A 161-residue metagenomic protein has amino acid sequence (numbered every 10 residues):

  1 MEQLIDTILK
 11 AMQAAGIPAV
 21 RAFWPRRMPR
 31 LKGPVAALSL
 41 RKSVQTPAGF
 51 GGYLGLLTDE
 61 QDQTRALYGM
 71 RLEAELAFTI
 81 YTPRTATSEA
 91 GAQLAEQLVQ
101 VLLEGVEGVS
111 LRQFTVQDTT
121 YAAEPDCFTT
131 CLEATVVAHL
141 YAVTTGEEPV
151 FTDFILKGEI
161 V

Functional and structural regions predicted by a protein language model:
M1-D59, I160-V161: Small/polar-rich, solvent-exposed N-terminal microdomains that initiate assembly or binding
E2, S88-A92: Ordered, soluble secondary-structure elements with a strong preference for glycine-centered loop motifs and nearby
I8, M12, A19-V20, L38 (+4 more regions): Hydrophobic beta-strand residues in large extracellular and virion-surface proteins
R21-W24, Q61-Q63, T115-T120: Short structured motifs
A48-G51, V143-D153: Short, charged, solvent-exposed linker or helix-capping segments at domain edges/interfaces that act as flexible hinges
D59-T64, P149-V161: Short, cationic low-complexity segments
A66-A86, F128-L140: Oligomerization/assembly interface segments of phage tail-like spikes and tubes
G91-G146: Acidic-leaning, charged glycine-interspersed low-complexity segments
